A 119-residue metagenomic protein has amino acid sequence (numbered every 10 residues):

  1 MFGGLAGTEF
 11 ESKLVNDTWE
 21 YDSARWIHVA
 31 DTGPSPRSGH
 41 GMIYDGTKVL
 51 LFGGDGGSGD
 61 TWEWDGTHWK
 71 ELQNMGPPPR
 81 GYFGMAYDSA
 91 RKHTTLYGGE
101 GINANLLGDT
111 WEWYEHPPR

Functional and structural regions predicted by a protein language model:
M1-R119: Kelch-like beta-propeller repeat domains
